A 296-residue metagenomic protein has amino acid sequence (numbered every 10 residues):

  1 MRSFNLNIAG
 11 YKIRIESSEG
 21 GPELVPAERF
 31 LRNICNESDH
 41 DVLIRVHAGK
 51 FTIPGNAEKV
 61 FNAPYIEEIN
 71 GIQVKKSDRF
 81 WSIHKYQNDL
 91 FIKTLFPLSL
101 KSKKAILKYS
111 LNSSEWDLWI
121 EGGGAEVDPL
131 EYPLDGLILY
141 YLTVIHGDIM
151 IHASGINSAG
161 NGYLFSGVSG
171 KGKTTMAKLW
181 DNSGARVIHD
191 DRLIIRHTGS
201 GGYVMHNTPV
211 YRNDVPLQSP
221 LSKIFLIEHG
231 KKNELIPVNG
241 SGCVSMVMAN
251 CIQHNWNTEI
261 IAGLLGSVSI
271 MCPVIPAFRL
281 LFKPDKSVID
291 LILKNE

Functional and structural regions predicted by a protein language model:
M1-L164, V168-S169, L179-R186, L193-E296: A noncatalytic interaction/capping subdomain that flanks phosphate/NTP-handling catalytic cores
K171-K173: Conserved glycine(s) of the Walker
M176: Hydrophobic positions on the alpha1 helix immediately C-terminal to the Walker A/P-loop
